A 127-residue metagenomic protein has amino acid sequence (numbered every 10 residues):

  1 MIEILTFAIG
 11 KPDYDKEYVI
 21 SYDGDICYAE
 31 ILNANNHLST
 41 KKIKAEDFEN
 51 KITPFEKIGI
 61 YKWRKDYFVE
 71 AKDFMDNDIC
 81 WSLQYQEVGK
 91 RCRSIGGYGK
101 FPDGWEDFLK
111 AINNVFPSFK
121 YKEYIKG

Functional and structural regions predicted by a protein language model:
M1-P12, S39-G127: Short, well-ordered, aromatic-rich surface patches in folded extracellular/luminal domains
E17-S39: Short, flexible N-terminal segments of the mature chain
